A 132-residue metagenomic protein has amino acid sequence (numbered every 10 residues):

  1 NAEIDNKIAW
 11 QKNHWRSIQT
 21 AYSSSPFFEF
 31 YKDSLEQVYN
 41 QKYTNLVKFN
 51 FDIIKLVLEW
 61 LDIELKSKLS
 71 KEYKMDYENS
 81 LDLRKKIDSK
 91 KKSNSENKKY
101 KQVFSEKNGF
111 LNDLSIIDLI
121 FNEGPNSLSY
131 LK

Functional and structural regions predicted by a protein language model:
N1-K132: Residues lining hydrophobic/aromatic ligand-binding pockets adjacent to catalytic sites
